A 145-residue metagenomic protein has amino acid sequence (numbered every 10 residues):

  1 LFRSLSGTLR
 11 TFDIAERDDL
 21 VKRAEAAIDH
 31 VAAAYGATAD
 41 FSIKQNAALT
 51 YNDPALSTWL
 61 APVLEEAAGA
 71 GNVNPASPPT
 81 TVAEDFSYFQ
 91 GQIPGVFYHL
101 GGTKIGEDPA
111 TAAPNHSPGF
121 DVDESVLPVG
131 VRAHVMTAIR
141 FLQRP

Functional and structural regions predicted by a protein language model:
F2-P145: Metal-dependent amide/peptide-bond hydrolase catalytic core, centered on the "pita-bread" metallohydrolase fold
